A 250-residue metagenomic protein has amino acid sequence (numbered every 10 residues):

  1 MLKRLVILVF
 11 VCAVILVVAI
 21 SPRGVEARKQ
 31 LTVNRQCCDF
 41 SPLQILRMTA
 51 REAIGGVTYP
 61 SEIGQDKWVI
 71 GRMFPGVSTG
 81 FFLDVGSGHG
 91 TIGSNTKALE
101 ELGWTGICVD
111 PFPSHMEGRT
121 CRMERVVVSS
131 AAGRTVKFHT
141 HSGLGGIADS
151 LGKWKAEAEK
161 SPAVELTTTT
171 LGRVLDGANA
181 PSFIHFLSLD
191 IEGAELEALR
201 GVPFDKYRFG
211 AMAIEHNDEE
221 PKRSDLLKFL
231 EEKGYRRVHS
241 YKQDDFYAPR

Functional and structural regions predicted by a protein language model:
L2-R250: Phosphate/nucleotide-binding beta-alpha loop and adjacent structural elements of enzyme active sites
